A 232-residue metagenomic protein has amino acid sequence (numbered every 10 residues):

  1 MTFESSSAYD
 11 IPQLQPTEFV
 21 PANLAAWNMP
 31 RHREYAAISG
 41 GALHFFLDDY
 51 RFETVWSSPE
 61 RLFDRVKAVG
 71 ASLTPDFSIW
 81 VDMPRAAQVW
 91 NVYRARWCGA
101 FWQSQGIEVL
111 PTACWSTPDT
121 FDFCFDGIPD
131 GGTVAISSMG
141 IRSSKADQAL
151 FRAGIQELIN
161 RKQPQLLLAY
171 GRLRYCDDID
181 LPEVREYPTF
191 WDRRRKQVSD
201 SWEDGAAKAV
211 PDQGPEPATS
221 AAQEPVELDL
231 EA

Functional and structural regions predicted by a protein language model:
M1-F19, L181-A232: C-terminal accessory extensions appended to soluble enzyme cores
M1-F46: Basic, amphipathic N-terminal segments that precede the first structured/catalytic domain
R31-Y35, S39, L43, E53-S201: Eukaryote-skewed repeat-based solenoidal scaffolds used as protein-protein interaction platforms, primarily
